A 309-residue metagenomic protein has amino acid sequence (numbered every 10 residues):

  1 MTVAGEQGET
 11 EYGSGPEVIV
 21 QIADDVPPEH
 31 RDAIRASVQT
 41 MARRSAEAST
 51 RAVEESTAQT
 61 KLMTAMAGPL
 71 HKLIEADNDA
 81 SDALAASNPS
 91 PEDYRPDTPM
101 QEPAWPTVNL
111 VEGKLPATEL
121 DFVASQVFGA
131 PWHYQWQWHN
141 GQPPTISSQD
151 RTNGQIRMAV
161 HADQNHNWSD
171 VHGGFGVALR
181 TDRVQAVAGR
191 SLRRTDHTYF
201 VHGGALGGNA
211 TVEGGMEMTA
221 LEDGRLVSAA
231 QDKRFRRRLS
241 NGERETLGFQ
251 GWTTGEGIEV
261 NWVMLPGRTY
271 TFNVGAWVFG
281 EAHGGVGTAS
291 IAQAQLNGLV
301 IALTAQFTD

Functional and structural regions predicted by a protein language model:
T2-D309: Mature extracytoplasmic or otherwise solvent-exposed domains
